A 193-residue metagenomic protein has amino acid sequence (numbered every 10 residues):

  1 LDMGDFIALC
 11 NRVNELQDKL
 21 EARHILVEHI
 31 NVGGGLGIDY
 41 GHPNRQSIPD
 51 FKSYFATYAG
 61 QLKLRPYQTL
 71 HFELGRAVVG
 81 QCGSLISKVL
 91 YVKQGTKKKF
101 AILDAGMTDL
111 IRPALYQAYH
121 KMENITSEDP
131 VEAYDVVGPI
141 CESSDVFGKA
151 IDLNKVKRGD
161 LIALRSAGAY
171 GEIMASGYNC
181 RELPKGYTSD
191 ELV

Functional and structural regions predicted by a protein language model:
L1-Y91, L153, N179: Active-site loop/helix belt of alpha/beta enzymes
Q68-V193: Charged (often Lys/Glu-rich) extended helix/loop segments that serve as interaction or gating elements
